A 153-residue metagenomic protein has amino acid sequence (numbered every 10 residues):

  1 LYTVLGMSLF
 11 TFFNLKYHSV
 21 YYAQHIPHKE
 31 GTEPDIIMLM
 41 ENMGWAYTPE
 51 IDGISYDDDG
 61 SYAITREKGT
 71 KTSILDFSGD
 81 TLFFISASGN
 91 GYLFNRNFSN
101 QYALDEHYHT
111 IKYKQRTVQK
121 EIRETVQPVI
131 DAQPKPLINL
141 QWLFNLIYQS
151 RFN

Functional and structural regions predicted by a protein language model:
V4-L82: N-terminal export/targeting and maturation segments
T70-N153: Non-cytosolic head/periplasmic domains of membrane-anchored proteins
